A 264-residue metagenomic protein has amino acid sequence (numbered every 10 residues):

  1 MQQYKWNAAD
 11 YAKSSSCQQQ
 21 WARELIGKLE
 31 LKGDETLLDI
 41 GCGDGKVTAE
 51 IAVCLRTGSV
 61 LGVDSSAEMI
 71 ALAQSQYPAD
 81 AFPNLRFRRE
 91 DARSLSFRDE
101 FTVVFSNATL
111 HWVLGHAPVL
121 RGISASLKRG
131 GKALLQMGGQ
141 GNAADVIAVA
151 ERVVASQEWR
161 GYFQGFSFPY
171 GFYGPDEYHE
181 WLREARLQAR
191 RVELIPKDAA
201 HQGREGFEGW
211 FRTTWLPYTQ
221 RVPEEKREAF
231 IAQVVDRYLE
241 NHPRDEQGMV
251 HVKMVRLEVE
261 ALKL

Functional and structural regions predicted by a protein language model:
M1-E35, K46-E50, L72: Conserved class I S-adenosyl-L-methionine
L38-I40, D44-S94: Class I SAM-dependent methyltransferase SAM/SAH-binding core
R93-V104: A short acidic, Gly/Pro-enriched loop at the edge of an enzyme's catalytic core that lines a small-molecule cofactor
T102-H116: A short SAM/SAH-binding and catalytic strip from SAM-dependent methyltransferases
V113-L114, L127-R129: Helix-to-beta-strand junctions that scaffold the AdoMet/dcAdoMet cofactor pocket in Class I SAM-dependent enzymes
A117, K132-Q202: Conserved catalytic/acceptor-binding region of the Class I
A189-E246: C-terminal helical/coil "lid" or tail adjacent to the Rossmann-like core of SAM-dependent
G209, R256-L264: Core SAM-dependent methyltransferase catalytic element
